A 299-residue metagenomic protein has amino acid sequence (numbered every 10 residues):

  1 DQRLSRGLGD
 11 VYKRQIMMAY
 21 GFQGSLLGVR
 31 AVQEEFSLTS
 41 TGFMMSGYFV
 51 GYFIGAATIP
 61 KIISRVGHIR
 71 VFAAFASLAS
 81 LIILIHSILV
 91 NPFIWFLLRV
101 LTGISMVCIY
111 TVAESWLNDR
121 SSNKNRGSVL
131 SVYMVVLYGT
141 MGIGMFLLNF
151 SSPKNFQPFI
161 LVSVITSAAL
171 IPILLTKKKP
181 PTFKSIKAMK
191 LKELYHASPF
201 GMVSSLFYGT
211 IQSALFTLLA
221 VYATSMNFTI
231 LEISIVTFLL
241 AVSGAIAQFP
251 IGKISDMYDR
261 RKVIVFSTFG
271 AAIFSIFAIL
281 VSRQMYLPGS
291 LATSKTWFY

Functional and structural regions predicted by a protein language model:
D1-L8, Y12: Single conserved hydrophobic/aromatic residue that forms the stacking wall/gate of nucleotide- or nucleobase-binding
F49-A57, M141-G142, A241-F249: Residue-level signature of mid-helix packing/kink "hotspots" within the transmembrane helices of 12-pass Major
G55-G67, S152, A247-D259: Helix-to-loop junctions at the C-terminal end of transmembrane segments in multipass secondary transporters
G67, I88-N91, D259, V281-S282: Helix-breaking motifs and short loop linkers at transmembrane-helix boundaries and internal kinks in secondary membrane
R70-L84, S163, K262-F277: Structural signature of the two symmetry-related core transmembrane helices
F93-L101, G289-S290, K295-Y299: Paired small-residue
V100-V135: Cytoplasmic helix-loop-helix junction between adjacent transmembrane helices in 12-TM secondary transporters
L148-N149, S163-F183: C-terminal membrane-cytosol helix-exit motif in multi-pass small-molecule transporters
